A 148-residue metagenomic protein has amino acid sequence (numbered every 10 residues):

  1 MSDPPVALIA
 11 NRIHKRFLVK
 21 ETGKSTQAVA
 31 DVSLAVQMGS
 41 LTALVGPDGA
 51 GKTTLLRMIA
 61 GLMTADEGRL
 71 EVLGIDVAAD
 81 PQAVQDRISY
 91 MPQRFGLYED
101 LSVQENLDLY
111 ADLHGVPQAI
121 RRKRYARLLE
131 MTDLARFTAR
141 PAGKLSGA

Functional and structural regions predicted by a protein language model:
A43, I88-P92, D108: ABC nucleotide-binding domain signature
V45-P47: The feature captures the beta-strand-to-loop junction immediately N-terminal to the Walker
A60: Helix-to-loop junction immediately C-terminal to a conserved catalytic motif
G68-A79, A83-V84: Conserved ABC transporter NBD signature motif
D108, D112, A119-F137: Conserved ABC ATPase "signature" region
